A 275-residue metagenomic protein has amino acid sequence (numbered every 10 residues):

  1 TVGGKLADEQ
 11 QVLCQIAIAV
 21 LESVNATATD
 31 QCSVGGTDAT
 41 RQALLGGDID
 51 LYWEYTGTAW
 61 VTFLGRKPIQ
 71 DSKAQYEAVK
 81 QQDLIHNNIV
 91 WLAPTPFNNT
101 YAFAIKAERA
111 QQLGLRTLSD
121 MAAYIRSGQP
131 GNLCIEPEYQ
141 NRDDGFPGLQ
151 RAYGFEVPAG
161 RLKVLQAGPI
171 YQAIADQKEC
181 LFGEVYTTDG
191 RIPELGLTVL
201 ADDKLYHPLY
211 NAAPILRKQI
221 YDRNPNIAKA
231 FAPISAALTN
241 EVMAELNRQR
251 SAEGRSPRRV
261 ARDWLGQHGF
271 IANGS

Functional and structural regions predicted by a protein language model:
T1-Q15, S33-G36, E138-N141: Extracytoplasmic "Venus flytrap"
D8-T27, P147, R151: Short, polar/charged alpha-helical segment
E9, Q140-D144, G148-A152, P225-S275: An extracytoplasmic/periplasmic, membrane-proximal ligand-sensing/linker region
G36-T37, G47-W60, Q75-Y76, A167 (+3 more regions): Beta->alpha turn/N-cap motifs
D50, G128-D202: Ligand-binding pocket segment of bilobal, Venus flytrap-like solute-binding proteins
F63-L92, Q177-L181, R191-K204: Ligand-binding "clamshell"
K73-N132, A236-N240: A conserved helix-loop-strand patch within extracytoplasmic ligand-binding domains of the periplasmic binding
Y101-Q111, Y210-N224: A bilobed periplasmic-binding-protein/Venus flytrap-type ligand-binding module shared by bacterial periplasmic
